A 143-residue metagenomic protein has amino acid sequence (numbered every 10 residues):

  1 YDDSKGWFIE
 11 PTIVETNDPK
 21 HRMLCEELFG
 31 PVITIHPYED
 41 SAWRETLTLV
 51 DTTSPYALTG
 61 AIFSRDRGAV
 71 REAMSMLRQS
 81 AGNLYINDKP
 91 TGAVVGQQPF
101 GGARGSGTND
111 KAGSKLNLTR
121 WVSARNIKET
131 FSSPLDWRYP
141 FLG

Functional and structural regions predicted by a protein language model:
Y1-S4, F8-G143: Conserved C-terminal structural/oligomerization subdomain of aldehyde/semialdehyde dehydrogenase
